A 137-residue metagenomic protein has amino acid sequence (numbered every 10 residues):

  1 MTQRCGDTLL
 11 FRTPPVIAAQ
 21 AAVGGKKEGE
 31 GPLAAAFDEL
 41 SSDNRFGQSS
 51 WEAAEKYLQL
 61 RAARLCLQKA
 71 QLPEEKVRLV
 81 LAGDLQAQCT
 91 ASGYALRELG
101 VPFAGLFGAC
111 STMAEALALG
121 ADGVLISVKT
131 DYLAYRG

Functional and structural regions predicted by a protein language model:
M1-A104: Conserved "HGTGT" condensation-loop signature of ketosynthase/thiolase-family condensing enzymes that catalyze
T2-G6, A114, G137: Glycine-/small-residue-rich "gating" segment that lines the acyl/pantetheine channel and substrate pocket
A18, A82-G83, V124-T130, A134: Short beta-strand segments
C89-T90, Y132-G137: Short, well-ordered, mixed-charge alpha-helical segments that flank or form enzyme active sites
F107-T130: Active-site-proximal alpha-helical scaffold in enzymes
